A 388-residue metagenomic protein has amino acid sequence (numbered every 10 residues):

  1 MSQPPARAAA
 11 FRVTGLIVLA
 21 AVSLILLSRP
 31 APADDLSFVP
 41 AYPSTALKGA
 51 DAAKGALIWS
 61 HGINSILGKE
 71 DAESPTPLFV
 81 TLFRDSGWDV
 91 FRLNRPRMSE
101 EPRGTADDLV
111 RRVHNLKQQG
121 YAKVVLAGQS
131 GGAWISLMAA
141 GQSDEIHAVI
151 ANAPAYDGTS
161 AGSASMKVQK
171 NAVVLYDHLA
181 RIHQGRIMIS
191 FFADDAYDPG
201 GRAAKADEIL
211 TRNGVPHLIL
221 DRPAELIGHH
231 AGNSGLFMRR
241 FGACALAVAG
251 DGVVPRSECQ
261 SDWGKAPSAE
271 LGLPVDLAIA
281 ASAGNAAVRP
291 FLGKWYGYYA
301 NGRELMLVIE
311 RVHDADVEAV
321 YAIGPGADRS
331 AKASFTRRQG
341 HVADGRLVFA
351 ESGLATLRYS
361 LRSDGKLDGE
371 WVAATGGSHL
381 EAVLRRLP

Functional and structural regions predicted by a protein language model:
A33-D51: N-terminal cap/lid segment of alpha/beta-hydrolase-fold proteins
A50-L82: Short, surface-exposed "cap/lid" segments of acyl-processing enzymes
V80-S99: Conserved alpha/beta-hydrolase
S99-Q119: Alpha/beta-hydrolase active-site loop
K123-H178: Primarily recognizes the serine-hydrolase "nucleophile elbow" in alpha/beta-hydrolase and SGNH/GDSL folds
P154-L218: The feature captures the conserved acid-bearing segment of alpha/beta-hydrolase catalytic domains
N213-P274: C-terminal catalytic histidine-bearing segment of alpha/beta-hydrolase fold enzymes
L271-P388: Central antiparallel beta-sheet cores of small beta-barrel/beta-sandwich binding domains
